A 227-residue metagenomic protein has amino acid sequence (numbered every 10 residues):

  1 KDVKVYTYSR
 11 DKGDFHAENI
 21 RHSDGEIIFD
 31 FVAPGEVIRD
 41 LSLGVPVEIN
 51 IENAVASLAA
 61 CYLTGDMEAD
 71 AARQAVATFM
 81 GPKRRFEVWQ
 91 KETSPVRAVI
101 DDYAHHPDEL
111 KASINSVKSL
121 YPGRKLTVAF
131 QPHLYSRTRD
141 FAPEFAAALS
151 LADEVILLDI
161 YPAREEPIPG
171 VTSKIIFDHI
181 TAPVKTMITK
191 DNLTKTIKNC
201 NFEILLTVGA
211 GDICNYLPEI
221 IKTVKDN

Functional and structural regions predicted by a protein language model:
K1, A17, T138-R139, E166-P167 (+1 more regions): Short glycine-/acidic-enriched loop or helix-start segments at secondary-structure transitions that form or flank
K1-K4, R124, A182: A short helix->loop->beta-strand "cap" motif at the edges of active sites that frequently abuts
V5, A17, N53, S57 (+2 more regions): Residue-level signal for inorganic ion chemistry
T7, V128-F130, L157, T207: Structural beta-sheet core signal
S23, P34-E154, D178: Nucleotide phosphate-binding/pyrophosphate-handling subdomain across enzymes that bind or process nucleotide phosphates
P132-L134, I160-A163, A210-I213: Short glycine-rich anion-binding loops that position phosphate/pyrophosphate groups of nucleotides and phosphorylated
A146-E203: C-terminal helical cap/extension that packs against the catalytic core of soluble nucleotide-cofactor enzymes
D191-T223: A glycine-rich beta-strand to alpha-helix segment that forms a phosphate/ribose-binding loop at ligand/cofactor sites
